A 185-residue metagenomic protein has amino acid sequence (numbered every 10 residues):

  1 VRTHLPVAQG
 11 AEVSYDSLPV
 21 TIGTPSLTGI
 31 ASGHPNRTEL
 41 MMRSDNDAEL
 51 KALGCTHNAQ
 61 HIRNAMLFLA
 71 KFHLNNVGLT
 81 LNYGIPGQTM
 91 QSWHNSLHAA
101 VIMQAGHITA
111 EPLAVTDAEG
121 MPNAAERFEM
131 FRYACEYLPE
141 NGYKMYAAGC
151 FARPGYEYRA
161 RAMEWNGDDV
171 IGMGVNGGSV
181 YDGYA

Functional and structural regions predicted by a protein language model:
V1-A185: C-terminal scaffold of the Radical SAM
